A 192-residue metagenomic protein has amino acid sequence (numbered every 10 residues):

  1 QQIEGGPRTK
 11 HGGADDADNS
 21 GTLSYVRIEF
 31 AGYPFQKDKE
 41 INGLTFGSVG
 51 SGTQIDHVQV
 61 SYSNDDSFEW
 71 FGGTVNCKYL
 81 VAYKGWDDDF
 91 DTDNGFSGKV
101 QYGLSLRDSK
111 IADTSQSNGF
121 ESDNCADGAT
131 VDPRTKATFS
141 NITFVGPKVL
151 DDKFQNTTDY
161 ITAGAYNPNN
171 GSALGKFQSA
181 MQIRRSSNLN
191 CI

Functional and structural regions predicted by a protein language model:
Q1-I192: Beta-strand/loop edge motif enriched in small/polar residues
